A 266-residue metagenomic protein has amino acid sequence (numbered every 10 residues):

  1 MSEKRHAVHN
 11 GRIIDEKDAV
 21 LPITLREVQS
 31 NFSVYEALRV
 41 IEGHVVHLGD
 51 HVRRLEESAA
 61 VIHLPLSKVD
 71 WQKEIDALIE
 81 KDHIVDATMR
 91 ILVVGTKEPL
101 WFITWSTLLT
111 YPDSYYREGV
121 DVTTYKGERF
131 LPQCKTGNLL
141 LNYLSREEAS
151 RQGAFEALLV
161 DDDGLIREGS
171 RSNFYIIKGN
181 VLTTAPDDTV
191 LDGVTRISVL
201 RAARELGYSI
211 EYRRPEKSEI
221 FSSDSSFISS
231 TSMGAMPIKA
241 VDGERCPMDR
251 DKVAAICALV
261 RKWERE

Functional and structural regions predicted by a protein language model:
M1-V69, K73-A77, V94-E266: Helix-start/capping segments and mature chain N-termini
K81-V93: Ordered, amphipathic secondary-structure segments that act as subunit-interaction surfaces in large macromolecular
